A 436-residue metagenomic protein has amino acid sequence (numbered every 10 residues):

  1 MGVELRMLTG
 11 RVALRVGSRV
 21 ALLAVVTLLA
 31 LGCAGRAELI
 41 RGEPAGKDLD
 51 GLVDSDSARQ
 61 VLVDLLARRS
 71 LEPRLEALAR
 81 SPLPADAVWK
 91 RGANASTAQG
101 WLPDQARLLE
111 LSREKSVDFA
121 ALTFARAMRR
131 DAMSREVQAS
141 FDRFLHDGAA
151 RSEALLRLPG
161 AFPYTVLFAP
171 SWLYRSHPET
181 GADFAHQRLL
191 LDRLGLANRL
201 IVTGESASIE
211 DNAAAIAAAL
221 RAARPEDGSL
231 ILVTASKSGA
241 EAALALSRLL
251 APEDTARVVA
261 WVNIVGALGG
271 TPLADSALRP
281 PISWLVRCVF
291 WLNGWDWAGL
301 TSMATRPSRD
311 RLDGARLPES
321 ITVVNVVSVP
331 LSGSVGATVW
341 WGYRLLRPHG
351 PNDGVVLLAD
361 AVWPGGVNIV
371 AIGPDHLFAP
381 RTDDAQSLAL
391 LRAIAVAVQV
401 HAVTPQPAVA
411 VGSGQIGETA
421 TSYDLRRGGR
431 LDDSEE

Functional and structural regions predicted by a protein language model:
M1-V16: N-terminal secretory signal peptides that target proteins for export/translocation
A21-A30: Bacterial N-terminal signal peptides
G32-E179, G414-E436: Flexible, membrane-associating and regulatory peripheral segments of lipid-active enzymes
L39-L83, P318-E436: C-terminal catalytic-base region of ester-bond hydrolases, centering on the histidine of the charge-relay
R157-L230: Active-site catalytic motif of lipid deacylating hydrolases and related acyltransferases
W172-Y174, E205-A207, S236-A240, G266-G270 (+1 more regions): Solvent-exposed loop/turn segments at secondary-structure junctions within structured extracellular/periplasmic domains
T180, G270-A277, S334-V339: Short aromatic-enriched loop/helix-cap "lid" or pocket-rim segments at secondary-structure transitions that line
A214-L312, D353: Serine-dependent carboxylesterase/thioesterase catalytic core of lipase-like alpha/beta-hydrolase/SGNH enzymes
